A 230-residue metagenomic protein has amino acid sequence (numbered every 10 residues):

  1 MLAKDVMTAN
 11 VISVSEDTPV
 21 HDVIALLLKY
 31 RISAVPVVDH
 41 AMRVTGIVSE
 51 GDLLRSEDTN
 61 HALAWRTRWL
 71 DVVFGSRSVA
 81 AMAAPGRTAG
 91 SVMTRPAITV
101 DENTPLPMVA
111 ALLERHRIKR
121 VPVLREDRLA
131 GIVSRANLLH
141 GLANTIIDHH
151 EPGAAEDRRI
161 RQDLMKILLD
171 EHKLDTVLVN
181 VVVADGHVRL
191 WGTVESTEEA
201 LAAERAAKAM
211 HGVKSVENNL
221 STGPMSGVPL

Functional and structural regions predicted by a protein language model:
L2-Y30, H40-A41, I47-L230: N-terminal targeting leaders
S33: N-terminal, positively charged regions that mediate nucleic acid binding
